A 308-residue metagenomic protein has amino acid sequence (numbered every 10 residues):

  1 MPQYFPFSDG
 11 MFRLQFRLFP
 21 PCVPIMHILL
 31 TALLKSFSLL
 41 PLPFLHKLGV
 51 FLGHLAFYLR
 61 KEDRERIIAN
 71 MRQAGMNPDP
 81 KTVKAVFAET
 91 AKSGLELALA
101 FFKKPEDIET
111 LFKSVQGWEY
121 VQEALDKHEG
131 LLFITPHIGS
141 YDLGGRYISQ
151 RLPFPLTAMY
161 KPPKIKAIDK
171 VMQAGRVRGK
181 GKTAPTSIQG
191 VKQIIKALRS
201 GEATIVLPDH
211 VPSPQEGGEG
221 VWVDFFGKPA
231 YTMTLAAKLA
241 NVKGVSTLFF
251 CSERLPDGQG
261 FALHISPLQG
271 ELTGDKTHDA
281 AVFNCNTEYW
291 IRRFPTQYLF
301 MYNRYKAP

Functional and structural regions predicted by a protein language model:
Q3-F7: Ser/Thr/Pro/Gly-rich low-complexity, intrinsically disordered segments
S8-D9, R13-I25: Short, Lys/Arg-enriched N-terminal segments with co-localized hydrophobic residues within the first ~10-30 amino acids
P20-T135, K170-V171: Membrane-anchoring hydrophobic helices of lipid-metabolizing enzymes
L59, N77, K81-K84, L125-D126 (+1 more regions): Non-catalytic C-terminal accessory region of glycerolipid acyltransferases and related lyso-lipid remodeling enzymes
D107-K113, K180-P185, F225-G227: Short, flexible loop segments at the rims of nucleotide/cofactor-binding pockets, characterized by
K127-I188, P214-V221: Catalytic core of membrane glycerolipid acyltransferases/transacylases, capturing the structured, soluble-facing
